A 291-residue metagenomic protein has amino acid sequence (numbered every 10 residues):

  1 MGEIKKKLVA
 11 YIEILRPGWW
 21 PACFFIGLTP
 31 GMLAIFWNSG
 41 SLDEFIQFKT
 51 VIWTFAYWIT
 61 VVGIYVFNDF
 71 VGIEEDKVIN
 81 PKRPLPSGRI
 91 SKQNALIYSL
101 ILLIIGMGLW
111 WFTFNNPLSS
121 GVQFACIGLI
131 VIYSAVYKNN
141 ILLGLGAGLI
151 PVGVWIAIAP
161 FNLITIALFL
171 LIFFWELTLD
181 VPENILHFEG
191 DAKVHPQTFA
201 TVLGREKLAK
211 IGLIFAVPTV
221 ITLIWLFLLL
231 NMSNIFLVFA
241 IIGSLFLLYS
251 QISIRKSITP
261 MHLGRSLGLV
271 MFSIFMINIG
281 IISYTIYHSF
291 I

Functional and structural regions predicted by a protein language model:
M1-I291: Multi-pass alpha-helical membrane architecture of UbiA-family and related isoprenoid/lipid prenyltransferases
